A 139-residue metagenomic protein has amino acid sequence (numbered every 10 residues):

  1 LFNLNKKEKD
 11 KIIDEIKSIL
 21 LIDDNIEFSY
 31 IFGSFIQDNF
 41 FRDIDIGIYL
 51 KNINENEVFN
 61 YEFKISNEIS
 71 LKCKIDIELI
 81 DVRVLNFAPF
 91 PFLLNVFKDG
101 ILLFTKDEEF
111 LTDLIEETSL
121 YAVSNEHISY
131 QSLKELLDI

Functional and structural regions predicted by a protein language model:
L1-F28, I36-F41, I53-I139: Catalytic core of pol beta-like nucleotidyltransferases
D43-D45: Acidic Asp/Glu-based divalent-cation binding sites
G47-K51: Short hydrophobic/aromatic beta-strand micro-patches that form the beta-sheet surface supporting nucleotide- or nucleic
